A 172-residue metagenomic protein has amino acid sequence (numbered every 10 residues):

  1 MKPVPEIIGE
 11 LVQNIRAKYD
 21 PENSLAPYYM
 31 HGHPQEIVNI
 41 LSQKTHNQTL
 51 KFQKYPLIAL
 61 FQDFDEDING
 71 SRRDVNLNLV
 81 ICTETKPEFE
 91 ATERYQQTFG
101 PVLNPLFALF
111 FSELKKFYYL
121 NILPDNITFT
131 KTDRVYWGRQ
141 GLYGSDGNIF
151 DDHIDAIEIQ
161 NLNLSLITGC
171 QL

Functional and structural regions predicted by a protein language model:
M1-P21, I68-R72, N121-L172: Short, charged interaction patches at domain edges and termini
M1-R72, L123: Small/polar-rich, solvent-exposed N-terminal microdomains that initiate assembly or binding
P56-A59, L77, I157-L162: A broad, low-specificity signal marking well-ordered, structured residues that form hydrophobic/aromatic
Q62, I81, L164-L166: Hydrophobic side chains in beta-strands
V75-R94: Short acidic, glycine/tyrosine-flanked loop/strand segments centered on an H-E-D-like triad
R94-F110: Short secondary-structure subsegments characteristic of cysteine-rich extracellular domains
P101, F117-Y119, T130: Intrinsically disordered, low-complexity regions enriched in Pro/Ser/Thr/Gly and acidic residues
F107-D125: Acidic, metal/cofactor-coordinating or nucleic-acid-engaging core segments within structured domains
